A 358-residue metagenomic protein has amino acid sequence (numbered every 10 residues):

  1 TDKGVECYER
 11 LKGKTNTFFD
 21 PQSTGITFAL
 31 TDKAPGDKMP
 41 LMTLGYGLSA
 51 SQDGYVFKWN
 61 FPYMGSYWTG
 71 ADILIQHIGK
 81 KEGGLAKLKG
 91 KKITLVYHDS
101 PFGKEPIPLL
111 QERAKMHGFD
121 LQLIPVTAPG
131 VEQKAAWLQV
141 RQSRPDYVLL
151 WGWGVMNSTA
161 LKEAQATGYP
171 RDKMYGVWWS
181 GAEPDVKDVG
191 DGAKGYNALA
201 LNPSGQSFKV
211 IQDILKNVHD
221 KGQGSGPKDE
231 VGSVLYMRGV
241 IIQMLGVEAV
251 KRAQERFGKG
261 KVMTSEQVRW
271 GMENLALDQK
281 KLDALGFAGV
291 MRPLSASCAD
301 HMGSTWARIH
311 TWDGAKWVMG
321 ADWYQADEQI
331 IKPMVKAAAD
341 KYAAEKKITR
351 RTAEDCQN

Functional and structural regions predicted by a protein language model:
T1, L41-T43, L48-Q52, P129 (+2 more regions): Venus flytrap/periplasmic-binding-protein-like
T1-G54, Y63, P125-K134, S158 (+1 more regions): Beta-alpha junction/loop-to-helix N-cap segments that form part of ligand/metal-binding clefts
D2, S49-A50, K58-G168, G205-Q212: Extracellular/periplasmic Venus flytrap/periplasmic-binding protein
E9-N16, T31-M39, G79-G83, Q111-F119 (+5 more regions): Sec-exported extracytoplasmic/periplasmic mature domains
L11-T24, P40-L44, K92-Y97, R144-G154 (+3 more regions): Periplasmic-binding protein-like
F57, A164-Q243, Y324, A338: Extracellular/periplasmic periplasmic-binding protein-like sensory domains
S225-Y236, V247-A321: Segments of small-molecule ligand-sensing domains
E266-Q267, M272-K280, T311-N358: Conserved C-terminal helix/tail region of periplasmic/extracytoplasmic solute-binding proteins
